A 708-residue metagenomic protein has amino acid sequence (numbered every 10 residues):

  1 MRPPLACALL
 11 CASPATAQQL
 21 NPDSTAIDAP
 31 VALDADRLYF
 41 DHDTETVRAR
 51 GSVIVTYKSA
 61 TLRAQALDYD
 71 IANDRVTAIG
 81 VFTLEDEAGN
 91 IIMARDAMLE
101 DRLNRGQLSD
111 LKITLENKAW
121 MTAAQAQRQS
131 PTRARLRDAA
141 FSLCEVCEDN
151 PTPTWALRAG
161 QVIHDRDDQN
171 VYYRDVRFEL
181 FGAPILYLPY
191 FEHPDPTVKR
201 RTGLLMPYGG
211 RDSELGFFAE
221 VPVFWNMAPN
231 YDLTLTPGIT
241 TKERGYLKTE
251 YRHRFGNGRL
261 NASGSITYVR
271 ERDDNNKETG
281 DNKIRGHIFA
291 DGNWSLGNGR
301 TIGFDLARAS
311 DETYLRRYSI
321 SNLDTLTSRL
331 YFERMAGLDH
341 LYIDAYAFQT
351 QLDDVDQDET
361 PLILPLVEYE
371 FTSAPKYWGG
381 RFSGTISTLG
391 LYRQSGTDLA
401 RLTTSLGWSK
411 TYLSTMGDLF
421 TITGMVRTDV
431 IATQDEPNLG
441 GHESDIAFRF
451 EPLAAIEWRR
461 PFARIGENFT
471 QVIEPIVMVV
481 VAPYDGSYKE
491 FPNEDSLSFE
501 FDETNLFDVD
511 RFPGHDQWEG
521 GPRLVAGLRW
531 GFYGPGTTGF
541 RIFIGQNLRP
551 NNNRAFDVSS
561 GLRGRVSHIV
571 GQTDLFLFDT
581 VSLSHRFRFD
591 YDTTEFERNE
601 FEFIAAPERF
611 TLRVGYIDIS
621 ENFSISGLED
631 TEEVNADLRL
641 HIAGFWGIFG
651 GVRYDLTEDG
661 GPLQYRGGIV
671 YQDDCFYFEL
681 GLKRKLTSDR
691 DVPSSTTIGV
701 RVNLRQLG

Functional and structural regions predicted by a protein language model:
M1-L5: Bacterial N-terminal signal peptides that target proteins for export
A8-A17: Hydrophobic h-region of N-terminal signal peptides that target proteins for export in Gram-negative bacteria
Q18-E148: Charged (often Lys/Glu-rich) extended helix/loop segments that serve as interaction or gating elements
Q65, G160-Q161: Conserved beta-strand and immediately adjacent loop positions that scaffold enzyme active sites
N90-Q107, I113-V146, N150-L157, H164-G708: Outer-membrane beta-barrel proteins and related beta-barrel translocases across Gram-negative bacteria
